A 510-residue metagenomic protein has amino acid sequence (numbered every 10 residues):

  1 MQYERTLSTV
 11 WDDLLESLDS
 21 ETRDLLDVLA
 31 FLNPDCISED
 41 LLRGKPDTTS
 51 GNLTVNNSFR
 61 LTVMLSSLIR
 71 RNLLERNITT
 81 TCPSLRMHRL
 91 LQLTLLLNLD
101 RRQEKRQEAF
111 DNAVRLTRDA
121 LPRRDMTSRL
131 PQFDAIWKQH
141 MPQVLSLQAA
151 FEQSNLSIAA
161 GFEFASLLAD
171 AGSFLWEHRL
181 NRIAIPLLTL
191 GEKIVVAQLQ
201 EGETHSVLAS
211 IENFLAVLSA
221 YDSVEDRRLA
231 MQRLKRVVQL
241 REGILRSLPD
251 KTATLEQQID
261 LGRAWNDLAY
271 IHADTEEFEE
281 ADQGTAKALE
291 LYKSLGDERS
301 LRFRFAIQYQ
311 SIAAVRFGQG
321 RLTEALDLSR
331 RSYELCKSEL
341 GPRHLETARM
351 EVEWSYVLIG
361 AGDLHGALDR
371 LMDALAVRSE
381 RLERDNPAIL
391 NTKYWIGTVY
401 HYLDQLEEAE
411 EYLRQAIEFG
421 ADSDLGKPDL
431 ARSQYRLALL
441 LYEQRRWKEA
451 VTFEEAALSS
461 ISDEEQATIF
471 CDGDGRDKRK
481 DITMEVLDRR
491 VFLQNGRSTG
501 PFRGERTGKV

Functional and structural regions predicted by a protein language model:
M1-Q2, R43: Amphipathic helix/helix-loop-helix segment enriched in hydrophobic residues with interspersed Lys/Arg and occasional
W11-Q103, Q107-P122: C-terminal boundary/linker of central alpha/beta nucleotide-binding cores
S20-E21, V28, D111-L190, I194: Extended alpha-helical scaffolding segments used for macromolecular assembly and cargo binding
D134, I158-F162, L199-A209, D226-R228 (+9 more regions): Helix N-cap/loop-to-helix boundary motif
W137, N181, E225-R227, F278 (+6 more regions): TPR-repeat structural position
Q148-A149, E192-Q200, K235-D250, A286-D297 (+4 more regions): Amphipathic alpha-helical segments of tetratricopeptide repeats
S166-E177, S206-S223, E256-D274, S300-G318 (+4 more regions): Conserved alpha-helical positions within TPR/SEL1-like repeat arrays
